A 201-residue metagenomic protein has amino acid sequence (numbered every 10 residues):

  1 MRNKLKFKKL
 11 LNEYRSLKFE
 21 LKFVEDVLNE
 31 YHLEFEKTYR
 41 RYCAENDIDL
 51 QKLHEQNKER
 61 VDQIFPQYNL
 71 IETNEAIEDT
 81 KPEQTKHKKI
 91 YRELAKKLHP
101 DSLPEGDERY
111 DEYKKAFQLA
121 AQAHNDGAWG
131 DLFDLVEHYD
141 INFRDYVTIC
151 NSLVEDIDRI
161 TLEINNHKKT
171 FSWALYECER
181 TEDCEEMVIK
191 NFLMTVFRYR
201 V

Functional and structural regions predicted by a protein language model:
M1-V201: C-terminal accessory/regulatory regions appended to core domains
